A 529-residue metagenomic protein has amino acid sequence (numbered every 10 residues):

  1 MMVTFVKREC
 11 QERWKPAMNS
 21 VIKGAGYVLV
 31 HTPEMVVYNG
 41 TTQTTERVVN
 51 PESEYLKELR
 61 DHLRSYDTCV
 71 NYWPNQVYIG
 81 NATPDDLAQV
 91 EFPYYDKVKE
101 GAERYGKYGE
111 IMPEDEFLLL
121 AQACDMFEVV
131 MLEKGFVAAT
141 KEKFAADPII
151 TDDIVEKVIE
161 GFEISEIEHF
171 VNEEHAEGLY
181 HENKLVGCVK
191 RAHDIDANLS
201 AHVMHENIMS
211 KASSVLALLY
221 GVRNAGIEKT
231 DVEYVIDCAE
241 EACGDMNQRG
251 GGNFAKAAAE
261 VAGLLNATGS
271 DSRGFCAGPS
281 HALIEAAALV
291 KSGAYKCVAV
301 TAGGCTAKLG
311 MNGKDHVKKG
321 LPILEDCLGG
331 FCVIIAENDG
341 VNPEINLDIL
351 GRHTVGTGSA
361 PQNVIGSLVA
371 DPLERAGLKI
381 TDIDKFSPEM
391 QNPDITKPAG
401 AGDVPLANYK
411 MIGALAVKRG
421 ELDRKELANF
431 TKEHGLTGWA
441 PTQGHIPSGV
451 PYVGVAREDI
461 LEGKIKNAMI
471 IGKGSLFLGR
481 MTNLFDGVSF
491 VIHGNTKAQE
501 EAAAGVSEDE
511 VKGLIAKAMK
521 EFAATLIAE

Functional and structural regions predicted by a protein language model:
M2-I208, D315-I380, E433, G472 (+1 more regions): Condensing-enzyme catalytic core mediating Claisen C-C bond formation in acyl metabolism
K184-H205, G244-E285, L289-K296, L406-V450: Conserved catalytic cysteine-centered active-site region of acyl-thioester-dependent Claisen-condensing enzymes
S210-G269, R273-G274, K379-K410: Conserved beta-ketoacyl condensing-enzyme motif
V222-Y234, G263-T268, S292-A302, R375-T381 (+2 more regions): Structural signature of cysteine-dependent C-C bond-forming condensing enzymes
C238-C243, R273-P279, A302-K308, G472-F477: Acidic, glycine-rich active-site loops and adjacent beta-strand->loop/helix elements that engage anionic groups
M246-R249, H281-E285, L309-D315, N346-L347 (+2 more regions): Short acidic, glycine/serine/threonine-rich loops at helix termini
Y295-C327: Flexible, glycine-rich active-site loops centered on histidine and acidic residues that chelate a metal or position
G304-C305, I349-V355, S387-D394, G474-S475: Glycine-rich beta-alpha junction loops
